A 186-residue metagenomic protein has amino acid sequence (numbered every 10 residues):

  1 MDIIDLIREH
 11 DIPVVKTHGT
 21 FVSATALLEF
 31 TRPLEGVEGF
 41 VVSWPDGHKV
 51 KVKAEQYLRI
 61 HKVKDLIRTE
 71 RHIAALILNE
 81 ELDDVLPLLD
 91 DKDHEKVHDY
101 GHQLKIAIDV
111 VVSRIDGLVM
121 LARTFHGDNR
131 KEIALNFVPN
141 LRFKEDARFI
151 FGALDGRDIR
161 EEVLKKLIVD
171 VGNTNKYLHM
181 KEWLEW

Functional and structural regions predicted by a protein language model:
M1-W186: Core nucleotide-handling region used for phosphoryl-transfer chemistry
